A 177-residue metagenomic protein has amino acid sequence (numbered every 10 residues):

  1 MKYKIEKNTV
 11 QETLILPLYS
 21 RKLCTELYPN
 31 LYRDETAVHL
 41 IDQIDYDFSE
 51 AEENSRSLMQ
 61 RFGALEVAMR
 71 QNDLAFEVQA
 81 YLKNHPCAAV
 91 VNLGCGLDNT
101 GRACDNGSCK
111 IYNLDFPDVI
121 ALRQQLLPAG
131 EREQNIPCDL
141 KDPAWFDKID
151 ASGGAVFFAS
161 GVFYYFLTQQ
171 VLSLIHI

Functional and structural regions predicted by a protein language model:
M1-V91, C95-C138, A151-S152: Rossmann-like AdoMet
Q79, F146-D147, L172: Amphipathic, non-transmembrane alpha-helical secondary structure
N99, D142, Y164: Active-site micro-motifs of SAM-dependent methyltransferase domains
Q124, T168-L172: Conserved strand-to-helix beginnings and helix N-cap segments that scaffold or border functional pockets
P143-S152: Short amphipathic alpha-helix with an adjacent loop that forms part of the alpha/beta core around
G154-Q169: A short SAM/SAH-binding and catalytic strip from SAM-dependent methyltransferases
I175-I177: Conserved small/polar residues in nucleotide/adenosyl-binding loops
